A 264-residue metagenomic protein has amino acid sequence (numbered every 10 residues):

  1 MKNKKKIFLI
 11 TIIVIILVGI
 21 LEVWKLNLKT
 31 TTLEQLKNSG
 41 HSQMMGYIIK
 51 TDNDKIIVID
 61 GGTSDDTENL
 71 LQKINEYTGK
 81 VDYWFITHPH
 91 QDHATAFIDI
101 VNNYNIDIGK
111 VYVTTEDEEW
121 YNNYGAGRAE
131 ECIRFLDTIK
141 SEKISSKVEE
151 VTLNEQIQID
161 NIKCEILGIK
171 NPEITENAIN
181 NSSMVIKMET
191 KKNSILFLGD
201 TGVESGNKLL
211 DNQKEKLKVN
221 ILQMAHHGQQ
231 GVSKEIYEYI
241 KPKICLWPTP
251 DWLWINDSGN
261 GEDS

Functional and structural regions predicted by a protein language model:
M1-I15: N-terminal Sec-pathway targeting helices
K2-K6, Q72, E76, N102-N103 (+3 more regions): Polar/charged alpha-helical tracts
G19-G79, I144-K218: Core dinuclear metal-dependent hydrolase active-site scaffold
D52-I57, D65-D117, N212-Q229, K241-L246: Active-site metal-binding motif and surrounding structural segment of the metallo-beta-lactamase
D66-E68, Q91-F97, E119-Y124, R128-E131 (+3 more regions): Extracytoplasmic/secreted cell-surface and envelope-processing proteins
I100, R134-T138, L210-K214, Y237: Mature extracellular/periplasmic domains of secretome proteins
K110-Y112, E118-N180, I244, D251-S264: Binuclear metal-ion centers of metallo-dependent hydrolases, dominated by the metallo-beta-lactamase
G199, G206, L210, V219-S264: Internal alpha/beta domain cores that form substrate/cofactor-binding pockets in large enzymes and binding proteins
